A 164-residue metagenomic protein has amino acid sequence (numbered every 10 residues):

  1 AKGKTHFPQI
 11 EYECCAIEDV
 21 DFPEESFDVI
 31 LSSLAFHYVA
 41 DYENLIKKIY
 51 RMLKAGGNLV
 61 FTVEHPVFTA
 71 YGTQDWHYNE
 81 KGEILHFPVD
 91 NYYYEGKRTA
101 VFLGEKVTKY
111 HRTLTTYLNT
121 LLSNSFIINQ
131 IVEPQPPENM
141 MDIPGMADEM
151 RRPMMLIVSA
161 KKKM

Functional and structural regions predicted by a protein language model:
A1-G3: Conserved SAM-binding loop
F7-D19: Conserved SAM-binding strand-loop segment of SAM-dependent methyltransferases
E18-I30: A short acidic, Gly/Pro-enriched loop at the edge of an enzyme's catalytic core that lines a small-molecule cofactor
D28-E43: A short SAM/SAH-binding and catalytic strip from SAM-dependent methyltransferases
E43-N58: A short glycine-rich, Lys/Arg-flanked "PGG" loop and its adjoining helix->strand segment in the class I
N58-G96: Conserved class I S-adenosyl-L-methionine
K97, T108-V132: Short alpha-helix
N124-F126, P144-M164: Core SAM-dependent methyltransferase catalytic element
